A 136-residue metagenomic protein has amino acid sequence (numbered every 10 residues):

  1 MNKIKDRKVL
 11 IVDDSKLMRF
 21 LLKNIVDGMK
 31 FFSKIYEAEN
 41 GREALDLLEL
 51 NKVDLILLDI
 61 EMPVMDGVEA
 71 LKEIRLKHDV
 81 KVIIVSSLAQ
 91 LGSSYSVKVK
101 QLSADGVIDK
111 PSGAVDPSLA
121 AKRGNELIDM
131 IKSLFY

Functional and structural regions predicted by a protein language model:
M1-K8, N125, D129-F135: Non-catalytic signal-transmission and effector/linker regions of two-component phosphorelay proteins
I4, K16-Y36: Two-component/phosphorelay signaling modules centered on CheY-like receiver
D13, D59: Active-site residues of response regulator receiver
E37-E43, G67: Helix N-cap/capping motif at the beta->alpha junctions
D46, V68-V80, K98: Short amphipathic alpha-helix used as the core "switch/output" element in two-component signaling
N51-L57: Active-site beta3 strand of CheY-like receiver
M62: Receiver (REC) domain active-site loop signature in two-component systems and cognate sites in sensor histidine kinases
E69, A89-I128: Alpha4 helix (beta4-alpha4-beta5 surface) of REC/receiver domains from two-component response regulators
